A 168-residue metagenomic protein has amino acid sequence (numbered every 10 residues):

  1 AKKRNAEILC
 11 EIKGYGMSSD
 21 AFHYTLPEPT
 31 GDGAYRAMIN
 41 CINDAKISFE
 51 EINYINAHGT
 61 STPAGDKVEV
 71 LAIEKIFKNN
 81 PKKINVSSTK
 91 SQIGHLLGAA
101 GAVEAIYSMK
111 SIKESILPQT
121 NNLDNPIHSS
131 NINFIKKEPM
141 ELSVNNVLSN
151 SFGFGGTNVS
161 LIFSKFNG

Functional and structural regions predicted by a protein language model:
A1-A45, Y54, G168: Condensing-enzyme catalytic core mediating Claisen C-C bond formation in acyl metabolism
N5-E11, I47-N53, K82-N85, P118-N121: Flexible, glycine/charged-enriched surface loops at secondary-structure junctions
E7, P29-A37, I47-E50, A64 (+5 more regions): Conserved active-site and cofactor/substrate-binding residues in soluble primary-metabolism enzymes
I12, I52, A57-H58, A105 (+1 more regions): Conserved small-residue
Y15, Y54-T62, T89-L96: A short beta-alpha structural unit
A37-A45, I76, S108, I112: Stable alpha-helical structural segments in soluble proteins, enriched in small hydrophobic residues
L71-A102: Conserved catalytic cysteine-centered active-site region of acyl-thioester-dependent Claisen-condensing enzymes
A100-G168: Conserved beta-strand-centric core segments of catalytic alpha/beta enzyme folds
